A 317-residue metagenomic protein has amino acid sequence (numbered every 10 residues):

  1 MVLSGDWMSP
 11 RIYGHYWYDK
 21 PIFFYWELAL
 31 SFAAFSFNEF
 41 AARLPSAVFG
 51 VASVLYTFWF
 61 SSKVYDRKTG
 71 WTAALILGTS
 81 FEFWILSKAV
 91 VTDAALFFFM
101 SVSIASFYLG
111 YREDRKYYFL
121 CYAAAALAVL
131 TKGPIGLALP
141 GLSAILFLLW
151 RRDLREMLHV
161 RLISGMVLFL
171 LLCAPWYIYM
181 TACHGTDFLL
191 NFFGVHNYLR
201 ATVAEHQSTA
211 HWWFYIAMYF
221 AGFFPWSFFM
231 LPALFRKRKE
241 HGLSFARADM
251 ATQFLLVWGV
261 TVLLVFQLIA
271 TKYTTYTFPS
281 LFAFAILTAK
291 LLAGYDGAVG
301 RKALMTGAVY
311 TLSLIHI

Functional and structural regions predicted by a protein language model:
M1-K302: Membrane-integral, polyisoprenol-dependent glycosyltransferases of the GT-C/oligosaccharyltransferase superfamily
A285, L312-S313: C-terminal accessory segments enriched in acidic
K302-T311: The cytoplasmic-loop to transmembrane-helix boundary for the fourth helix
I315-I317: Conserved small/polar residues in nucleotide/adenosyl-binding loops
